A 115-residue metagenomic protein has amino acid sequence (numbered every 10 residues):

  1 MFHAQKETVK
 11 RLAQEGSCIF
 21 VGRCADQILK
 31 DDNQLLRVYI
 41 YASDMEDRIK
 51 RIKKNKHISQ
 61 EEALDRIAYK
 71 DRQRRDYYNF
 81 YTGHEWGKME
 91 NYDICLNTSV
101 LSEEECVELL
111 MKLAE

Functional and structural regions predicted by a protein language model:
M1-H3, F20-G22, D76-F80: Short gly/ser/thr-rich secondary-structure transition/capping motifs
F2-K6, M45, Q60, L64: Amphipathic alpha-helical transducer elements in NTP-driven molecular machines
K6, E103-M111: Short, amphipathic alpha-helical "lid/cap" segments that border enzyme active or binding sites
K6-K56: ATP-dependent NMP and nucleoside kinases share a basic, alpha-helical "lid"
Q27, S59-E103: Small-molecule kinase domains that catalyze NTP-dependent phosphoryl transfer to phosphate-bearing small molecules
A114-E115: Sequence-level preference for short, compositionally simple segments enriched in small aliphatic or small polar residues
